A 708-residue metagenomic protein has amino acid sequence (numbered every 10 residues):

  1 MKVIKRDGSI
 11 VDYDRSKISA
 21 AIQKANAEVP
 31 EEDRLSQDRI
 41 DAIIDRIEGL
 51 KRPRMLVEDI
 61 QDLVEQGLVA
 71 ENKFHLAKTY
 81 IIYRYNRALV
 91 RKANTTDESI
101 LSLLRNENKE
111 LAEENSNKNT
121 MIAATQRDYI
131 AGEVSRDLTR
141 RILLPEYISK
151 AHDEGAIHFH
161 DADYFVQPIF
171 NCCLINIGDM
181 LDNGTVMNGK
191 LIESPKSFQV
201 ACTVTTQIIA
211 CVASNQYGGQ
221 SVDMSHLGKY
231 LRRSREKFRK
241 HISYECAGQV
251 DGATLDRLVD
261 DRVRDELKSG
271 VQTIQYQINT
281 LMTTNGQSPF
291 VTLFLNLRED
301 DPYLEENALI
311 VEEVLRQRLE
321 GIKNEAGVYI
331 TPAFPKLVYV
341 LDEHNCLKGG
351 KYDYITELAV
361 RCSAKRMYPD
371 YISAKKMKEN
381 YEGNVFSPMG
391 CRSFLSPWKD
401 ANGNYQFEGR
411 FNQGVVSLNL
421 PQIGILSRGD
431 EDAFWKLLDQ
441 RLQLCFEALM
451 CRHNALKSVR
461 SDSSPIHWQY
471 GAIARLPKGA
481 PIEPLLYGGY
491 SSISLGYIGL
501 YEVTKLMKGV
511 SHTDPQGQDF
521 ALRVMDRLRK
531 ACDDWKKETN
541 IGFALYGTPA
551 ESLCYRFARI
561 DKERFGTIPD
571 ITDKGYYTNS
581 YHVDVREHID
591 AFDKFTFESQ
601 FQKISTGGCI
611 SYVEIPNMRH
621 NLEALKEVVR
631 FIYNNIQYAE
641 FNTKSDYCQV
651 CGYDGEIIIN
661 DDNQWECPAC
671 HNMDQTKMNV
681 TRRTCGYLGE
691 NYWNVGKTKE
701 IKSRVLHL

Functional and structural regions predicted by a protein language model:
M1-E107, K702-H707: Charged, amphipathic alpha-helical regulatory modules used for macromolecular assembly or allosteric control
R34, M55-E58, S491, P515 (+1 more regions): Short, solvent-exposed positions on alpha-helices
N86-V90, T96-G489, V510, D514-V680: Conserved catalytic cores of very large enzyme subunits
L267-V271, Q275, K505-L506, K697-S703: Metallocofactor- and cofactor-centric catalytic cores in central/energy metabolism, strongly enriched
P477-K478, L485, G489, L495-G496 (+2 more regions): Core of folded catalytic or high-affinity ligand/protein-binding domains in predominantly eukaryotic proteins
I493-L506, D526, R683: Contiguous, well-ordered alpha-helical segments that form the cores/surfaces of helical PPI scaffolds
H671-L708: Long insertion/accessory domains within large nucleic-acid-processing enzymes
